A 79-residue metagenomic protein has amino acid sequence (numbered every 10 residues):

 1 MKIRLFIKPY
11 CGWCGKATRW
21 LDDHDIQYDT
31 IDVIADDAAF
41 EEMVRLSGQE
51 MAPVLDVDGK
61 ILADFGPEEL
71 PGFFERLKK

Functional and structural regions predicted by a protein language model:
M1-H24: Local sequence-structure signature of Cys/Sec-based thiol-disulfide redox active-site neighborhoods
K2-R4, Y28-D29, K60-I61: Short active-site oxyanion
K8, G48, P67: ATP/adenylate-binding site constellation spanning eukaryotic-like Ser/Thr protein kinases, ABC-transporter
G15-T18, F40, P67: Conserved strand-to-helix beginnings and helix N-cap segments that scaffold or border functional pockets
Q27-F40, E50: Thiol-based oxidoreductase modules, predominantly thioredoxin-like and allied folds used for disulfide exchange
S47-L55: Structural micro-motif
V57-K79: Non-catalytic, surface beta->alpha helical segment in thiol-disulfide oxidoreductase systems
